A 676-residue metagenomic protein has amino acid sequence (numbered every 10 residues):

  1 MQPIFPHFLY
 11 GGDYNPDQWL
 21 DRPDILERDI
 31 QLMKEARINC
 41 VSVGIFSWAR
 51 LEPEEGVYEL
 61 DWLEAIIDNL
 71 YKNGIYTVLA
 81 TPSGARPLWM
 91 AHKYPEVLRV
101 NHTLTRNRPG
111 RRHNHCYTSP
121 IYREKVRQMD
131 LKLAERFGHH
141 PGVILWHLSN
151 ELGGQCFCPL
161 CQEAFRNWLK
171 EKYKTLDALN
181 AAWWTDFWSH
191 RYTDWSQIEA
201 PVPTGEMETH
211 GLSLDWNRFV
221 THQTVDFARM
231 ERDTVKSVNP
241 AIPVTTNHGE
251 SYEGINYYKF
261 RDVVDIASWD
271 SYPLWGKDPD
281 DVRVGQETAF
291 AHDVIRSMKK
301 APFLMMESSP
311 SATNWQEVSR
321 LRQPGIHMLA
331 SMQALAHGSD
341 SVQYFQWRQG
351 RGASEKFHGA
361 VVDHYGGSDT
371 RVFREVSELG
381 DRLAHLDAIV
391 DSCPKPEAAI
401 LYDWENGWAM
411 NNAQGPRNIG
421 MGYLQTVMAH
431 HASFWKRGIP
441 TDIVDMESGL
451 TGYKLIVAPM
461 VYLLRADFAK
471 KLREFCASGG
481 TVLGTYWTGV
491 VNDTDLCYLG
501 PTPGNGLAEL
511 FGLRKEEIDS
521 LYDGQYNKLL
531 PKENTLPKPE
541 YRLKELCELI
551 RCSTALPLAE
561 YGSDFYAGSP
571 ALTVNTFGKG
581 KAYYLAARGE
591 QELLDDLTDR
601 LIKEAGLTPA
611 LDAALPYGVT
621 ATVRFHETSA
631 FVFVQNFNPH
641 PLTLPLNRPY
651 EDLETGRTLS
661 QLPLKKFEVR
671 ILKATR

Functional and structural regions predicted by a protein language model:
M1-I25, I30-C40: An acidic-aromatic substrate-binding cleft motif
P6-Y10, R37-N39, Y71-T77, H139-I144 (+7 more regions): Short, well-ordered coil/turn segments that N-cap beta-strands
Y10-L20, F46-D61, R108-R127, S149-C156 (+6 more regions): The substrate-binding groove and active-site-proximal loops of carbohydrate-active enzymes, especially glycoside
G12, M33, V41, L70 (+8 more regions): Conserved, mostly hydrophobic/aromatic
W19-E35, V126-K132, G249-F260, Q323-S331 (+1 more regions): Short, acidic/polar
E27-T105, M230-V238, Y462-L463: Aromatic-lined substrate-binding rim segments of carbohydrate-active enzymes
A91, V100-F290: Polysaccharide-binding and catalytic clefts of secreted carbohydrate-active enzymes
W195-I198, R261, Y272-R676: Carbohydrate-binding surfaces of carbohydrate-active enzymes
